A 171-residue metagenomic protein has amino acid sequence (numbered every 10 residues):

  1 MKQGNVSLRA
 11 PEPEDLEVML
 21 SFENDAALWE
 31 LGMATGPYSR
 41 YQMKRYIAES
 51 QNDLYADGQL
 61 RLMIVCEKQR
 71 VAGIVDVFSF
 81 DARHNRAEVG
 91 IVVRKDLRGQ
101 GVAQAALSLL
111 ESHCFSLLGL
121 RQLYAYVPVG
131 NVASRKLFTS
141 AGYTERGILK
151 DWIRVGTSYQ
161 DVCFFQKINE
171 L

Functional and structural regions predicted by a protein language model:
M1-L16, D25, C66-L171: Acyl-donor (CoA/ACP) binding surface of acyl/acetyltransferases
D15-V18, Q42: An acidic, carboxylate-rich microenvironment
S21-F22: Conserved catalytic core of Hanks-type protein kinase domains
A27-E49: Conserved GNAT-fold acetyl-CoA-binding loop/helix
E30-G32, Q59, V162: Short, hydrophobic secondary-structure boundary micro-motifs
T35-G36, Q59, E67, R154: Sparse recognition of residues in long alpha-helices and their boundaries
E49-S50, H113: A generic secondary-structure signal
S50-M63: A short helix-loop-beta-strand connector motif used in the catalytic cores of GNAT acetyltransferases and, in some
